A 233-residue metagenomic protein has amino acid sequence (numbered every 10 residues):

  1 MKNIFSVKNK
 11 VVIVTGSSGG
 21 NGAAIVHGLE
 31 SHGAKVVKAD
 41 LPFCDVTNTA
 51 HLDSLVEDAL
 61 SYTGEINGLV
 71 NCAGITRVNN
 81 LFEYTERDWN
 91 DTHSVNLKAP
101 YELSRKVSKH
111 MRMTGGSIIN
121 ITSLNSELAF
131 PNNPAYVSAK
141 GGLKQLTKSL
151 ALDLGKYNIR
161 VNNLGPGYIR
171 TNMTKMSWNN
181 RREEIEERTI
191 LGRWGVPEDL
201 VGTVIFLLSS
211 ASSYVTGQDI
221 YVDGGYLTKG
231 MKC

Functional and structural regions predicted by a protein language model:
K2, Y84, A129-S138, S149 (+2 more regions): Active-site loop-to-helix junction immediately N-terminal to the catalytic Tyr of the SDR YXXXK motif in Rossmann-fold
K2-N3, L128, I205, T216-C233: Short C-terminal tail/terminal secondary-structure segment of NAD(P)H-dependent dehydrogenase/reductase domains
N80-L81, D88-N90, T174, I185: Substrate-binding pocket helix/loop in short-chain dehydrogenase/reductase
F82, L128-P134, K156, G192 (+1 more regions): Active-site loop immediately N-terminal to the catalytic Tyr-X3-Lys motif of short-chain dehydrogenase/reductase
S104, A139, T147: Active-site helix of classical SDR
K109, L152-K156, S213: Alpha-helical segment proximal to the catalytic Tyr-Lys
S123: Residue(s) in the substrate-gating loop at a strand-loop-helix junction that position the organic substrate next
